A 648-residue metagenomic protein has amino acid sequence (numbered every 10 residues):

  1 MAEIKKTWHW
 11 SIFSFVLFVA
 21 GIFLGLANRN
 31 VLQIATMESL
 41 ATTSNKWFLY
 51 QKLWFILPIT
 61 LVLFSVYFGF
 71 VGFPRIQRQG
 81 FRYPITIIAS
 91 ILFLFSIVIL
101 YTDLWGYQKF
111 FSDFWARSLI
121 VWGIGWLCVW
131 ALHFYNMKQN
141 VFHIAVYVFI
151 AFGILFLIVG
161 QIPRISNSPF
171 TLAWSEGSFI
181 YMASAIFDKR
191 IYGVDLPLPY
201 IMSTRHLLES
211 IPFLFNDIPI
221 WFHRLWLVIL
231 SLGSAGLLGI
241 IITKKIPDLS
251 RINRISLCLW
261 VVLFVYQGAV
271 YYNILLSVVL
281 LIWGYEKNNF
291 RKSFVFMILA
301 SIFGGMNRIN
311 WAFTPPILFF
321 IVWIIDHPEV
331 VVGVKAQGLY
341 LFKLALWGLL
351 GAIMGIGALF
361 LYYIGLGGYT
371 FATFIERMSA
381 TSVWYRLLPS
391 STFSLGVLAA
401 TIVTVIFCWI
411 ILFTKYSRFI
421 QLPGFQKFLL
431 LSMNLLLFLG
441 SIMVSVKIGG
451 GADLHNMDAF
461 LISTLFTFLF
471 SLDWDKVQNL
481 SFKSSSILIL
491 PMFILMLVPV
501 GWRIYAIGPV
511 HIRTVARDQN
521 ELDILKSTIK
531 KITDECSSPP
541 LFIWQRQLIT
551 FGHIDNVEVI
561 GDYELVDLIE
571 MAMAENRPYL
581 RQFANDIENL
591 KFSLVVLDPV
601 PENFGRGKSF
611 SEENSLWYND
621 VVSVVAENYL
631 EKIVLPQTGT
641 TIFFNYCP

Functional and structural regions predicted by a protein language model:
M1-G21, Q51-G160: Start-transfer (signal-anchor) and selected internal transmembrane alpha helices of multi-pass inner/ER membrane
M1-K6, V66-Q79, A131-K138, T243-L249 (+4 more regions): Membrane-interface junctions at the ends of membrane-embedded or membrane-associated helices
F13-V62, V98, T102-Y107, F156-S210 (+4 more regions): Transmembrane catalytic cores of multi-pass membrane glycosyltransferases and polysaccharide-assembly enzymes
F114-V121, G449-L488: Hydrophobic/aromatic-rich transmembrane helices and adjacent perimembrane loops
Y200, S527-M573, A584-F604, L635-I642: Short periplasmic/luminal acceptor-recognition loop of GT-C membrane glycosyltransferases, typified by
L225-C258: Transmembrane-helix motifs of polytopic, lipid-linked glycan transferases
Q267, S471, S484-D518: Transmembrane alpha-helical segments
L597-P648: Aromatic/acidic, Gly/Pro-rich catalytic loop(s) in extracytoplasmic/lumenal soluble domains of multi-pass membrane
